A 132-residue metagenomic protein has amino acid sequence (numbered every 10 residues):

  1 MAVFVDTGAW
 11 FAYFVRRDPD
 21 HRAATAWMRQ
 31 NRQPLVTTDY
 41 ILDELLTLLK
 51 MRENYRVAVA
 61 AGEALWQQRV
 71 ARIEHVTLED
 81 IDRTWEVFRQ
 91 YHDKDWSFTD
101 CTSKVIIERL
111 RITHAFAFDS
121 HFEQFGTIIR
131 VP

Functional and structural regions predicted by a protein language model:
M1-T37, K50-A64: Short, well-structured N-terminal submotif of metal-dependent ribonuclease cores
V3-D6, T37, W96-S97, D119 (+1 more regions): Histidine- and aromatic-rich ligand-binding microenvironments
A9-W10, E44-L45, R83: A general alpha-helix detector
A24, T38, L42, G62 (+2 more regions): Alpha-helical structural signal
R52-R56, Y91-H92, V131-P132: Short, hinge-like loop/turn segments at secondary-structure boundaries
A71-H114: Active-site neighborhoods of divalent-metal-dependent phosphate/nucleic-acid chemistry enzymes
K104-P132: Acidic, PIN/NYN-like endoribonuclease modules and their adjacent C-terminal/linker elements
